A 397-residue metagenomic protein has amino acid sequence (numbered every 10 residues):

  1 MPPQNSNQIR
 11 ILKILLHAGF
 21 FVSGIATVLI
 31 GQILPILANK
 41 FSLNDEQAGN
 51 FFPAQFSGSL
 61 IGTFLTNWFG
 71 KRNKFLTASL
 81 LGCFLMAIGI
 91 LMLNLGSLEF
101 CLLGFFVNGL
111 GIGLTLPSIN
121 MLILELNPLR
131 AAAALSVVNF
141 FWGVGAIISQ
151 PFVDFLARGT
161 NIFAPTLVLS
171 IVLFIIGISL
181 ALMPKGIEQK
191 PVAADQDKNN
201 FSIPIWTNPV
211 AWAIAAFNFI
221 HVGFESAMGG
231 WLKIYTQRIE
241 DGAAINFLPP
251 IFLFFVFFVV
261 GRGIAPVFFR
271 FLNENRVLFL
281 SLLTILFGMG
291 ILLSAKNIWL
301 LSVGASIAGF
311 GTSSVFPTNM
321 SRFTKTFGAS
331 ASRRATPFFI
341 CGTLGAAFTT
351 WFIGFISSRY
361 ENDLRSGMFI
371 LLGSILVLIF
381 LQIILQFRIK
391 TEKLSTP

Functional and structural regions predicted by a protein language model:
I30-G31, N208-F252, V256-V259: Extracytoplasmic gate region of multi-pass secondary transporters
I61-E99: Conserved MFS/SLC helix-loop-helix module at the cytosolic interface between two early adjacent transmembrane helices
G62-K74, A157, G261-N273, S357: Helix-to-loop junctions at the C-terminal end of transmembrane segments in multipass secondary transporters
G89, E99-N108, W299-I307: Paired small-residue
L98, V137-K185: Helix-loop-helix hairpin linking two adjacent transmembrane segments in secondary transporters
F105-F140: Cytoplasmic helix-loop-helix junction between adjacent transmembrane helices in 12-TM secondary transporters
N275-N319: C-terminal transmembrane helical hairpin of 12-TM major facilitator-type secondary transporters
F327-N362: A late C-terminal transmembrane helix in Major Facilitator Superfamily
